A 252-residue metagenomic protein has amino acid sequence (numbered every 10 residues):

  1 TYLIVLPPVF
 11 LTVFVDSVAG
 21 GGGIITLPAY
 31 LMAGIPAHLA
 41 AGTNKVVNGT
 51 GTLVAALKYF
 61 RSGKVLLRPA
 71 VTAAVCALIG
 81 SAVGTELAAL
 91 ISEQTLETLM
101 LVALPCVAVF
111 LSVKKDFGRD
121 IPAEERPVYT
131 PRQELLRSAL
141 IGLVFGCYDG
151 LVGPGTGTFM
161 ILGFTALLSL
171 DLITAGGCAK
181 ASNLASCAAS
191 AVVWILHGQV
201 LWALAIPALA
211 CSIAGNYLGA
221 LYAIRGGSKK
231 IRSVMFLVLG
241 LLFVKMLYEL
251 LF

Functional and structural regions predicted by a protein language model:
T1-P36, A123-G176: Selected transmembrane alpha-helices and immediately adjacent juxtamembrane segments of polytopic inner-membrane
L6, F10, F14, K45 (+10 more regions): Residue-level signature of the transmembrane alpha-helical core of multi-pass small-molecule transporters
P8-T12, A103-L111, G142-F145, A189-S190 (+1 more regions): Hydrophobic core segments of alpha-helical transmembrane domains in multi-pass membrane transport and ion-translocation
I35-N44, R68-T72, S169-K180: Membrane-interface alpha-helices at helix entry/exit sites of multi-pass transporters
G42-T98, V102, C187-L237: Selective hydrophobic functional segments
V54-K64, L101-Y129, L221, L241-F252: Transmembrane helix exit motif
V83, V144-V152, S190-G198, A205 (+1 more regions): Hydrophobic alpha-helical transmembrane segments in multi-pass integral membrane proteins
